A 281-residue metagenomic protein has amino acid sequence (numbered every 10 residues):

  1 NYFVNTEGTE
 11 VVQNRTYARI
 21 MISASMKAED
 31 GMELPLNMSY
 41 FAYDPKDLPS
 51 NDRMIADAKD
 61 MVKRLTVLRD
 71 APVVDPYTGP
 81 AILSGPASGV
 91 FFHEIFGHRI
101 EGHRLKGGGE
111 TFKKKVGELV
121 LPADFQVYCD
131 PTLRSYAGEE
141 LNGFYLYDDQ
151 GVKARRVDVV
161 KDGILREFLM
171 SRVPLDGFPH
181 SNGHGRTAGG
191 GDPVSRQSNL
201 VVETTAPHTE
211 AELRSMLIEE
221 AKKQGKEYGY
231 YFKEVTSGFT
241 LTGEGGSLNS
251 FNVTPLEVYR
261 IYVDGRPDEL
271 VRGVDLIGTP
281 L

Functional and structural regions predicted by a protein language model:
N1-R156, K161-I164, G177, G225-E227 (+2 more regions): Active-site bordering "gate/hinge" segments that shape substrate access to catalytic or cofactor-binding pockets
K115-L281: Dual-mode signal for accessory low-complexity, basic/Gly-rich regions
